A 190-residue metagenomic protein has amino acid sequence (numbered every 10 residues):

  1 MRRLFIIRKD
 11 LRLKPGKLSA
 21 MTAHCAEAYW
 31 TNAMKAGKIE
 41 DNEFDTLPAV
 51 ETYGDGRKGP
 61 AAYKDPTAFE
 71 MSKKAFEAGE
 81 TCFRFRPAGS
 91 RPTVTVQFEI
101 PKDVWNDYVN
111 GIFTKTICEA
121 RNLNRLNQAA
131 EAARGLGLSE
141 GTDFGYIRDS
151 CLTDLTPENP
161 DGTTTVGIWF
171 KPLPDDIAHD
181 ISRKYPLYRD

Functional and structural regions predicted by a protein language model:
M1-D190: Positively charged, small/polar-rich N-terminal and surface patches that mediate targeting and assembly and bind
